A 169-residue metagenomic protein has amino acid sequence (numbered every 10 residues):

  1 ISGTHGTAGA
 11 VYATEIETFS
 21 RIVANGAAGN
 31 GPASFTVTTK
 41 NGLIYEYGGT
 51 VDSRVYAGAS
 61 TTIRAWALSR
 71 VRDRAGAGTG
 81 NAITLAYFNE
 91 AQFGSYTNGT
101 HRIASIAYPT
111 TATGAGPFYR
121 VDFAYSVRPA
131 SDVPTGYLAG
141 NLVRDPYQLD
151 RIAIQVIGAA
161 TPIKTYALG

Functional and structural regions predicted by a protein language model:
I1-G169: Conserved catalytic cores of ATP-dependent inositol ring kinases
